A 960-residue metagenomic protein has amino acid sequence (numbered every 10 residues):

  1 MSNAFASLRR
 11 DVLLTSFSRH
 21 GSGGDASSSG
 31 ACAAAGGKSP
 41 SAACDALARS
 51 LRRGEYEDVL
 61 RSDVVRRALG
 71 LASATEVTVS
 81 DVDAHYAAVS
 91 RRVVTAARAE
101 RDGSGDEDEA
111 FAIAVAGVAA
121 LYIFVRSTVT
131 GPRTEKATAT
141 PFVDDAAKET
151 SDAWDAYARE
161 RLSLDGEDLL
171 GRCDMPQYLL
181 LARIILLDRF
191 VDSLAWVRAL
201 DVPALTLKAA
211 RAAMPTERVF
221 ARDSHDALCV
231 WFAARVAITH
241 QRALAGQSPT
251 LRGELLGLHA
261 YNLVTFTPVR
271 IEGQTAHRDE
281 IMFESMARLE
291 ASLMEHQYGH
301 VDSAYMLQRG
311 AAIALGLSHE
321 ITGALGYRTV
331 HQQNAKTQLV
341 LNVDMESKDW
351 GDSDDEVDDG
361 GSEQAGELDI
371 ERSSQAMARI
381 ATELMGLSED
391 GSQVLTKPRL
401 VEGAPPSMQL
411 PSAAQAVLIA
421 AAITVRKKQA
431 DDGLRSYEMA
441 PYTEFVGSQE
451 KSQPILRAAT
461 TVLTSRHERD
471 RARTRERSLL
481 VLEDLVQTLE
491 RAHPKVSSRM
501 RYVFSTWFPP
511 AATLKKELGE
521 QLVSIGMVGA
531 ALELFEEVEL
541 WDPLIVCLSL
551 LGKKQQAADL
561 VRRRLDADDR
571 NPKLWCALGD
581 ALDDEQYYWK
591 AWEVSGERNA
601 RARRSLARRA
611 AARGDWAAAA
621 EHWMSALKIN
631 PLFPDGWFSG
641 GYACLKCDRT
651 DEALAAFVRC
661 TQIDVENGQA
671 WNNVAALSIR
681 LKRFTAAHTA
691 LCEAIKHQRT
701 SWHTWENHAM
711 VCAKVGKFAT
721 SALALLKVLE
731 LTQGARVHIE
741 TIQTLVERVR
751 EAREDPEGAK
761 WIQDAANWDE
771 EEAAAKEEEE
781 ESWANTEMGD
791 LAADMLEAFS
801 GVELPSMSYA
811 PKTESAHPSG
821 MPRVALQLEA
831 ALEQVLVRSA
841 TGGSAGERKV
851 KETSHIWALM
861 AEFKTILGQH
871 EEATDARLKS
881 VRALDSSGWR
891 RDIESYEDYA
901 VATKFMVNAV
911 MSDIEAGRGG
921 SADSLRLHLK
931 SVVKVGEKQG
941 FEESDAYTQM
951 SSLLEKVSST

Functional and structural regions predicted by a protein language model:
S2-Q453, A458, K851, H855: Non-catalytic protein-protein interaction scaffold segments in large eukaryotic complex-forming proteins
E284, N571, R598-N599, F633 (+5 more regions): Residue-level recognition of tetratricopeptide repeat
A311, F504, R563-R564, K590-V594 (+6 more regions): Canonical positions in the second alpha-helix
A314, E537, A567-D568, V594-R598 (+8 more regions): Structural marker of alpha-solenoid helical repeat scaffolds
L540-W541, L574, A602, G636 (+5 more regions): TPR alpha-solenoid repeat register
